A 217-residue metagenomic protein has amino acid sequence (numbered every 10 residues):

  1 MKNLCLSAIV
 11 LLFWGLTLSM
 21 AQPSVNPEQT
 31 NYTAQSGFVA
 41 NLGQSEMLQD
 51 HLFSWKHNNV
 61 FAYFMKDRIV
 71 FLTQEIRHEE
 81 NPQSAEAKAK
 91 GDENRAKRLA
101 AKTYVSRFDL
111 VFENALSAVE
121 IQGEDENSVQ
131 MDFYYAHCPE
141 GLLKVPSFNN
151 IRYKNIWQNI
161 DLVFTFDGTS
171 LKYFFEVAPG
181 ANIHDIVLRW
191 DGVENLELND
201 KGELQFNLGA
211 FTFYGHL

Functional and structural regions predicted by a protein language model:
M1-S24: Bacterial Sec-dependent N-terminal signal peptides
M20-L217: Residues that cap or anchor secondary-structure elements
